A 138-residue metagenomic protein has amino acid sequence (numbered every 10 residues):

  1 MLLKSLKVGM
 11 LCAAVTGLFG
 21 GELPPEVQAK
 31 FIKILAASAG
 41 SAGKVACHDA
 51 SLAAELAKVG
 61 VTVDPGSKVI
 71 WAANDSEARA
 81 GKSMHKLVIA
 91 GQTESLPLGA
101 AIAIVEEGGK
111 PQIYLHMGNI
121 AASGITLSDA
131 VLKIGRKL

Functional and structural regions predicted by a protein language model:
L2-L11, G17-L138: Short hydrophobic alpha-helices and adjacent helix-cap/hinge residues
